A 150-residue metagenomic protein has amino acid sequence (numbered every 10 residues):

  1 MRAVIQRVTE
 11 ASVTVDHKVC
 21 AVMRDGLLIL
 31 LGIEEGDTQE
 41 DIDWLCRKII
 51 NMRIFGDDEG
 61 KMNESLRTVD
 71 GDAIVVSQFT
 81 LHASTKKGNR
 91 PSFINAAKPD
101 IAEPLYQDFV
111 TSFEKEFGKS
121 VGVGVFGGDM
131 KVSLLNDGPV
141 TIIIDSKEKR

Functional and structural regions predicted by a protein language model:
M1-N89, P104-R150: N-terminal, polar/charged subdomain of small-to-medium soluble alpha/beta proteins
K87-I101: A charged helix-plus-loop insertion that forms the helical arch/lid used to bind and gate nucleic-acid substrates
